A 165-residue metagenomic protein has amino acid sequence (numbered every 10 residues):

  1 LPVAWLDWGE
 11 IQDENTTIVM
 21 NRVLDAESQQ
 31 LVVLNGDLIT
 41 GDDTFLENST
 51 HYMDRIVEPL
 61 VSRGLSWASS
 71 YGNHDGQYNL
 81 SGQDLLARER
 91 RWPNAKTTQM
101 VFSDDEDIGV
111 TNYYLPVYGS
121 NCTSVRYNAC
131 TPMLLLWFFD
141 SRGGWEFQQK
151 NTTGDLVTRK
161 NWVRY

Functional and structural regions predicted by a protein language model:
L1-H51, R55: N-terminal active-site segment of His-dependent metallophosphoesterases
H51-Y165: Extended active-site neighborhood of metal-dependent phosphoesterases/phosphodiesterases
